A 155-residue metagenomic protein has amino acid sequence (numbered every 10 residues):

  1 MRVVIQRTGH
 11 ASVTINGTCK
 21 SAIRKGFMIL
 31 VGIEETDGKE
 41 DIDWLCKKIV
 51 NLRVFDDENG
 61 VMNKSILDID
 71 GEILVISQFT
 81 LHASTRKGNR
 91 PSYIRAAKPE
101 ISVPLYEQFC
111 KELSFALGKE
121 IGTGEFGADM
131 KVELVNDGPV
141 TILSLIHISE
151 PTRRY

Functional and structural regions predicted by a protein language model:
Q6, G32, S77, E133 (+1 more regions): Short beta-strand segments
C19-D70, T80-K111, A116: Compact, glycine-rich, soluble single-domain proteins
L45, I76, V140: Residue-level signal for inorganic ion chemistry
E58-I73, G122-L134: Glycine/charge-rich, flexible interdomain linkers and switch-proximal surface loops that mediate coupling
Y93-L145: Positively charged, low-complexity, intrinsically disordered RNA-binding extensions
I146-Y155: Single conserved hydrophobic/aromatic residue that forms the stacking wall/gate of nucleotide- or nucleobase-binding
